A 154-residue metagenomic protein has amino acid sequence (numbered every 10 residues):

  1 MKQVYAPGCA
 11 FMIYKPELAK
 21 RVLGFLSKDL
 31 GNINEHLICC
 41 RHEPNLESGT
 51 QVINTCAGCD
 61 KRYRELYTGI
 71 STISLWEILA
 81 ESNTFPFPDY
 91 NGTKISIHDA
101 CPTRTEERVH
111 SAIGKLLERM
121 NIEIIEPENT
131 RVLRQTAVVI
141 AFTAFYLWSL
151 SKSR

Functional and structural regions predicted by a protein language model:
M1-R154: Iron-sulfur cluster-binding electron-transfer modules in prokaryotic oxidoreductases
